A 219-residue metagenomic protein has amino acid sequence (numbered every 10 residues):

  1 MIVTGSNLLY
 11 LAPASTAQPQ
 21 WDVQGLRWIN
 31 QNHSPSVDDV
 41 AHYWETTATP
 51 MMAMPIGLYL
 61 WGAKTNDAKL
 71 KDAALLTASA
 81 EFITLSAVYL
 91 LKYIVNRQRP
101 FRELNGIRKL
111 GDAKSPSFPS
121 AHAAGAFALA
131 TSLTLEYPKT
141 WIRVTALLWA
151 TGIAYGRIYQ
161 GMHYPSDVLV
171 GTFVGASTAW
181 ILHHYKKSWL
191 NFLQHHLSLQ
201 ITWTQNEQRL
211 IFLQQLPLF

Functional and structural regions predicted by a protein language model:
I2-G57, Y89-S115: N-terminal transmembrane-helix/juxtamembrane module of multi-pass inner/ER membrane proteins
S36, A68-D72, P138-I142: Membrane-helix interface segments
L58-G62, V88-N96, T134, L182-K187: Membrane-water interface at transmembrane helix exits
G62-T84: Interfacial segments of alpha-helical transmembrane regions
K64-N66, V95-N96, P138, G161: Short helix-capping/hinge motifs at transmembrane helix termini and TM-loop junctions
S79-Y93, V144-G156: Small-polar-interrupted transmembrane alpha-helices in polytopic inner-membrane proteins
N105-P217: Membrane-embedded catalytic cores of phosphoryl/pyrophosphoryl-handling enzymes
